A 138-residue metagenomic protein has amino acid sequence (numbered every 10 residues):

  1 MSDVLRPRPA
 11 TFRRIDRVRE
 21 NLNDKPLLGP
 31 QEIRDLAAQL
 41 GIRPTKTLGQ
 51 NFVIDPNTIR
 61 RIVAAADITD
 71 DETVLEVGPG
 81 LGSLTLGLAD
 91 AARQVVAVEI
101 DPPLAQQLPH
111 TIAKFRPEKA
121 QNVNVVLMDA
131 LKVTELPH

Functional and structural regions predicted by a protein language model:
S2-H138: Catalytic cores of RNA-modifying enzymes
